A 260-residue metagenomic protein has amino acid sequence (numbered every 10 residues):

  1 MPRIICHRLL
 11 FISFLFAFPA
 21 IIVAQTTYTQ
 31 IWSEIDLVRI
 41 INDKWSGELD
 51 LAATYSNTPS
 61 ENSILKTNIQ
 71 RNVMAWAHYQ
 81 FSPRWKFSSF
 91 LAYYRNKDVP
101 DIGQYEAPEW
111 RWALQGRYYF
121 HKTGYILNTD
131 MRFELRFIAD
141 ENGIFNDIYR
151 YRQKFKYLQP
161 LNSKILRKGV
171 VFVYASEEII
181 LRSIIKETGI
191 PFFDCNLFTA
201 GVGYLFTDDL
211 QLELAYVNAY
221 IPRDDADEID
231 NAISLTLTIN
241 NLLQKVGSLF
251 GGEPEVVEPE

Functional and structural regions predicted by a protein language model:
M1-T29, E260: Bacterial Sec-dependent N-terminal signal peptides
Q25-K86, F90: Start-of-domain marker
T29-I31, T67-R71, P108-W112, F145-Q153 (+2 more regions): Residues that define the transmembrane beta-barrel architecture of outer-membrane proteins
I35-R39, A75-Y79, L114-Y118, Q153-L161 (+2 more regions): Residues on the lipid-exposed face of transmembrane beta-strands in outer-membrane beta-barrel proteins
D43-W45, R84, H121-L127, L161-V171 (+2 more regions): Short loop/turn motifs that connect adjacent beta-strands in outer-membrane beta-barrel proteins
L51-N57, L91-K97, F120-K122, F133-F137 (+3 more regions): Transmembrane beta-strands of outer-membrane beta-barrel pores
G116, I229-E260: Outer-membrane beta-barrel "beta-signal"
I126, R132-E213, V217-A219, E258-E260: Outer-membrane beta-barrel transmembrane domain signature
